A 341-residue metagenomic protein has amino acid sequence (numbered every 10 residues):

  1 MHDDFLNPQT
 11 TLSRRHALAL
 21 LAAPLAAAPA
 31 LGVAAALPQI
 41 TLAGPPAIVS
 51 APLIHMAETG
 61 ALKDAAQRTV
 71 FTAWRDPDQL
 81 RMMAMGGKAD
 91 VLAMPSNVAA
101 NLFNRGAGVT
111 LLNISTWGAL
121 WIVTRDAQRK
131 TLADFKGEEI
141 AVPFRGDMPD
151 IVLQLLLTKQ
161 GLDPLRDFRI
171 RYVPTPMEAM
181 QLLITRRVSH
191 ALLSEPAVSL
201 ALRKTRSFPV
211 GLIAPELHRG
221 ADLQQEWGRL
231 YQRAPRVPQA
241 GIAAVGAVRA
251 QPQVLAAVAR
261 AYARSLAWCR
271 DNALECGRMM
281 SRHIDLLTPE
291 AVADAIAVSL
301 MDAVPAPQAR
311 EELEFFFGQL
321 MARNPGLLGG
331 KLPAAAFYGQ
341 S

Functional and structural regions predicted by a protein language model:
M1-L12, A23-A27: N-terminal secretory signal peptides
A35-V173, S189-E195, A214-G220: Short, glycine-/small- and polar/acidic-enriched structural segments that line small-molecule recognition paths
A51, M82, G86, A100 (+10 more regions): Solvent-exposed, polar/charged alpha-helical surfaces in well-ordered, non-transmembrane soluble domains, broadly
M56-T59, M83, E138, L156-Q160 (+8 more regions): Structured segments of extracytoplasmic/periplasmic soluble domains in secreted or envelope-associated proteins
K63-A65, W227-Q232, D302-A309: Short, solvent-exposed loop/beta-turn-alpha elements that line the ligand-binding surface or hinge of extracytoplasmic
N97-V98, M177-M279: Pocket-lining segment of extracytoplasmic ligand-binding domains
A247-R323: Secondary-structure end/capping motifs
E314, G318-S341: Conserved C-terminal helix/tail region of periplasmic/extracytoplasmic solute-binding proteins
